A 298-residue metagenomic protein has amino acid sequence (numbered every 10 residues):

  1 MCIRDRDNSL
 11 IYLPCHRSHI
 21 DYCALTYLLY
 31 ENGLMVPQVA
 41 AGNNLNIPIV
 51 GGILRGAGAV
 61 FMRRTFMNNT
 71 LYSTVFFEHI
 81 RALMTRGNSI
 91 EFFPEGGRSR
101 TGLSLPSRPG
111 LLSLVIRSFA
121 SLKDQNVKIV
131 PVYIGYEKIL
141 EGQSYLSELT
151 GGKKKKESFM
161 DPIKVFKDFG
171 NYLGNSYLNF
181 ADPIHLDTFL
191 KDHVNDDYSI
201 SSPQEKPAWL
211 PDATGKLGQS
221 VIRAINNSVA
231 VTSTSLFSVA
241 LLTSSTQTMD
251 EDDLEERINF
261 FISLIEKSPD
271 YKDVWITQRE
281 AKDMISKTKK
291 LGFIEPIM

Functional and structural regions predicted by a protein language model:
M1-M298: Membrane-interfacial terminal anchoring regions of lipid-handling membrane enzymes
